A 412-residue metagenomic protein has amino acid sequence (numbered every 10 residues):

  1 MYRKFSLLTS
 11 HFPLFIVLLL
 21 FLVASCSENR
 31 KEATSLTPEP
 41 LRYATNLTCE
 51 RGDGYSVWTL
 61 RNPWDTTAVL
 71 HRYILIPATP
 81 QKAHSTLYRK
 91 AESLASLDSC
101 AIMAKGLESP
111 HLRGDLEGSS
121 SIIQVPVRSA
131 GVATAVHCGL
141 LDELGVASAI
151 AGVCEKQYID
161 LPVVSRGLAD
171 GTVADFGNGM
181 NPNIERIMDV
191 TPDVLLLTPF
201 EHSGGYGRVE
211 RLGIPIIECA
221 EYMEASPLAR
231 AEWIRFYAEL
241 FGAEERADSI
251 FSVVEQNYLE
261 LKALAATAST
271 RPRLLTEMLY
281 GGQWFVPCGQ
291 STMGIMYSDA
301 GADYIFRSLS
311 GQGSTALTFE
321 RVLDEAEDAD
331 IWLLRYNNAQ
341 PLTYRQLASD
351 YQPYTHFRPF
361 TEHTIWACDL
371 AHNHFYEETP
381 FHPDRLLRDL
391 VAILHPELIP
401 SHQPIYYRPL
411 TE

Functional and structural regions predicted by a protein language model:
M1-E32, G114, L390: Bacterial Sec-dependent N-terminal signal peptides
C26-P126, L398-E412: N-terminal hydrophobic or amphipathic helices and topogenic motifs
D65-V69, I74-C100, R113-M188, V194-P199: A short, structured surface patch at a secondary-structure boundary
T86, A95-L97, M103, T172 (+5 more regions): Extracytoplasmic substrate-binding proteins
E108, P126, V136-L140, V146 (+10 more regions): Stable alpha-helical elements in mature extracytoplasmic
V146, L212-I214, A300-G301, T361: Short, structured coil segments at secondary-structure junctions
N257, L261-Y344: Flexible, glycine-rich surface segments
F306-S308, Q312-L398, Y406-P409: C-terminal soluble interaction/assembly domains
